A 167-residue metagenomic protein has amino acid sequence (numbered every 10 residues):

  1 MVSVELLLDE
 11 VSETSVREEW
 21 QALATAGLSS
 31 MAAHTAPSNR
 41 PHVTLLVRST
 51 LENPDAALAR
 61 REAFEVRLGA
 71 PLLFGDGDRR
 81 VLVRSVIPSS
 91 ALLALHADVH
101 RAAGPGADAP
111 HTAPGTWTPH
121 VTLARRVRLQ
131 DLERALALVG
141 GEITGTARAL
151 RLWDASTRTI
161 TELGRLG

Functional and structural regions predicted by a protein language model:
M1-R67, S89-T146, E162-G167: Basic, often amphipathic N-terminal segments
A70-L72: Long, low-complexity, Ser/Thr/Gly/Pro-rich intrinsically disordered segments that act as flexible linkers and assembly
F74-G77, R148-T161: Glycine-rich beta-strand-turn "strand-cap" elements at beta-sheet edges
R80-V83: Charge-rich, low-complexity N-terminal segments
V86: Short, structured beta-strand-loop surface elements
